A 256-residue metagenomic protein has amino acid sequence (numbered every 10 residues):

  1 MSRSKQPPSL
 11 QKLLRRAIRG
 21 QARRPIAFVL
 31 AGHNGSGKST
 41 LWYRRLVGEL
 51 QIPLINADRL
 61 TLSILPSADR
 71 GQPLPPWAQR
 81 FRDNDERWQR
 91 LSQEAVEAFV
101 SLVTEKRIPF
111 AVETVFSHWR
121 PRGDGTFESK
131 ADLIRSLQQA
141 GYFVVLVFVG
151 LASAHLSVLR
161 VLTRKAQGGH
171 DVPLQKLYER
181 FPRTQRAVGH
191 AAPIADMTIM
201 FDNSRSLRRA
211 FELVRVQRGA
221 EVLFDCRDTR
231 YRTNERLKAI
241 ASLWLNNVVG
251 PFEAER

Functional and structural regions predicted by a protein language model:
M1-R19: N-terminal pre-Walker A segment at the start of P-loop NTPase domains
A27-V29: Short hydrophobic/aromatic beta-strand immediately N-terminal to the Walker A/P-loop
H33-N34: The conserved Walker
G37: Conserved glycine(s) of the Walker
L41: Hydrophobic positions on the alpha1 helix immediately C-terminal to the Walker A/P-loop
I52-T126: Conserved nucleotide-sensing/catalytic segment adjacent to the nucleotide-binding pocket in NTP-handling enzymes
V115-Q167: ATP-dependent NMP and nucleoside kinases share a basic, alpha-helical "lid"
L156-R256: Conserved GTP-binding G-domain of TRAFAC-class P-loop NTPases and closely related GTPase folds
